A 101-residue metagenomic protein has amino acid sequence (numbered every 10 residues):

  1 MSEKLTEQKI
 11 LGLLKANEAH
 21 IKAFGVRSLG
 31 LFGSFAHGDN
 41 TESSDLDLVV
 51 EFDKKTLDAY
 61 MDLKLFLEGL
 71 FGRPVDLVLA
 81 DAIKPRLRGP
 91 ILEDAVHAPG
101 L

Functional and structural regions predicted by a protein language model:
M1-S28, A36-E42, D53-L101: Catalytic core of pol beta-like nucleotidyltransferases
L31: Conserved histidines in hydrophobic membrane contexts and catalytic metal-binding motifs
D47-V49: Short beta-strand->loop micro-motif that forms the acidic, two-metal-ion catalytic signature in nucleotide-processing
